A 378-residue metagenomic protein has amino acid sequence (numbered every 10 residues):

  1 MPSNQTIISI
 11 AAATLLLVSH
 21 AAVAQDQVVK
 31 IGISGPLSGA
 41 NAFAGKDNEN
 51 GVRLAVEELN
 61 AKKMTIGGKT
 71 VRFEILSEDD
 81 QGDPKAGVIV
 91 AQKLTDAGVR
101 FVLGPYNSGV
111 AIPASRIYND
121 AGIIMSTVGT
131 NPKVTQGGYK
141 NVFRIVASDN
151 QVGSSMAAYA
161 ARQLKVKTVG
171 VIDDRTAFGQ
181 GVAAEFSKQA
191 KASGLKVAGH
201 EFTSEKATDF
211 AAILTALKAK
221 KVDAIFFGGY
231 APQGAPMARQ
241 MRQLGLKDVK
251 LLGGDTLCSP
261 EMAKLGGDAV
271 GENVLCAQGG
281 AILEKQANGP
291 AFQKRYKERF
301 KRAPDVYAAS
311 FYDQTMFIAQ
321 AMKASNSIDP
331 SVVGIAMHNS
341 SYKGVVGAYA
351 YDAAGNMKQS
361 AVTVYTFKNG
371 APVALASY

Functional and structural regions predicted by a protein language model:
P2-A12, A24-Y378: Extracytosolic ligand-binding ectodomains
L15: Expand to "…catalyze enediolate/carbanion chemistry for C-C bond making/breaking, isomerization, decarboxylation
V18-A21: N-terminal signal peptide c-region/cleavage motif recognized by signal peptidases
